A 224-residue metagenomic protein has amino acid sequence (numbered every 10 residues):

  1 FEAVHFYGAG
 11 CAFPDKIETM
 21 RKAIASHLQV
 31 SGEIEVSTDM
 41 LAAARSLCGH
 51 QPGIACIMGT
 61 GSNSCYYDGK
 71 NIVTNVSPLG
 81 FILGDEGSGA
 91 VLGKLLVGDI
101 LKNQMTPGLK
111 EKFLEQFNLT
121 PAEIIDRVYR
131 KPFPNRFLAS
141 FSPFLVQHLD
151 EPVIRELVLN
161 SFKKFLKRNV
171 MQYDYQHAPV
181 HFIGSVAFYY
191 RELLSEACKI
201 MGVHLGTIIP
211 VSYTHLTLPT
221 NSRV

Functional and structural regions predicted by a protein language model:
F1-L28, L47-C48, K131: Short beta-strand-loop/turn "lid" adjacent to the catalytic site in phosphate-handling enzymes
G8-P14, R155, N169-A197: Glycine-rich phosphate-binding loops at beta-strand->alpha-helix junctions
V30-I34, S195-Y213: Conserved phosphate-binding/catalytic loops in two-lobed NTP-binding clefts
G32-A55: Conserved phosphate-binding catalytic cores of ATP/NTP-utilizing and phosphoryl-transfer enzymes
R45, S62-Y67: Short beta-strand scaffold segments in enzyme catalytic cores
I72-N118: Glycine-rich phosphate-binding loop plus the immediately following alpha-helix
L114-Q176: Adenine-nucleotide phosphate-binding core of ATP-dependent small-molecule kinases
T214-T220: Conserved small/polar residues in nucleotide/adenosyl-binding loops
